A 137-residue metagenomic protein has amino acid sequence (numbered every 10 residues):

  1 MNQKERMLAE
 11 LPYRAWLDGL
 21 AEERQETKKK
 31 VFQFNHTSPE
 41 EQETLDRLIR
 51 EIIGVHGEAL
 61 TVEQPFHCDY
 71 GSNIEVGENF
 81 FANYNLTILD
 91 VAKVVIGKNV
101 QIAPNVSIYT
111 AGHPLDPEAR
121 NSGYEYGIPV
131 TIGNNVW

Functional and structural regions predicted by a protein language model:
M1-A59: Terminal amphipathic alpha-helical/low-complexity segments used for targeting or macromolecular assembly
M7, G54-H56, L60, C68 (+2 more regions): Hydrophobic beta-strand core residues of beta-sandwich domains
F66-V76, F81-W137: Flexible, glycine/small-residue-enriched loop-and-beta-strand segment within the central core of proteins
